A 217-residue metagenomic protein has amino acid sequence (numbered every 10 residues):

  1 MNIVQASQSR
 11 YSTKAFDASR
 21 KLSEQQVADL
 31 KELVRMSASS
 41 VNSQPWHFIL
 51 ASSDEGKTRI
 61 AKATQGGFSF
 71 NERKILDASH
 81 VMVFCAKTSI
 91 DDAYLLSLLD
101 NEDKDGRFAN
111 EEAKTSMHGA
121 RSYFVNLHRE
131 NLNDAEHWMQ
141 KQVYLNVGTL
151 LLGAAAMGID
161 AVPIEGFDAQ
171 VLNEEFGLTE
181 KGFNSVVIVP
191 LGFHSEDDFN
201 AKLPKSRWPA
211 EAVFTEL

Functional and structural regions predicted by a protein language model:
M1-L217: Acidic, surface-exposed loops and disordered segments
